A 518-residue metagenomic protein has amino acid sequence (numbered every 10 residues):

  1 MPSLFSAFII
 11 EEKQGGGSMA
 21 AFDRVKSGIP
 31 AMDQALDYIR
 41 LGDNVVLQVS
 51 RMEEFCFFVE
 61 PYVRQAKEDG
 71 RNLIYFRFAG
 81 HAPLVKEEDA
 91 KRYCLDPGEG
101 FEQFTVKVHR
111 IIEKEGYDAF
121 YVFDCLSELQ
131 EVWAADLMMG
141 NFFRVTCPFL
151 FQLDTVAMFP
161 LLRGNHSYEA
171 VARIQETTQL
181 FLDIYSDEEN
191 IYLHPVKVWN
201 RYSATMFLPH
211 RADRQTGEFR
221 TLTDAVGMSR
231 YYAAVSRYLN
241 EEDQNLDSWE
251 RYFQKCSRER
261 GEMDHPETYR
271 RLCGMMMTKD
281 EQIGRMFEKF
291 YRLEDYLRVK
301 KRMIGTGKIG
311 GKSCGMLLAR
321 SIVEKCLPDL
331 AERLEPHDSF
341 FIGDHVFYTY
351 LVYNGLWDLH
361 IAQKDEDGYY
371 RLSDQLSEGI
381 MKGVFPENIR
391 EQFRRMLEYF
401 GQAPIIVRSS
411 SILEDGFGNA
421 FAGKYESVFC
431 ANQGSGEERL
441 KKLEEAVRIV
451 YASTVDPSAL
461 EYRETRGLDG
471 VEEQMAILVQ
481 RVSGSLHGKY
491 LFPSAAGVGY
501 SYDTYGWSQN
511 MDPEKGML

Functional and structural regions predicted by a protein language model:
G17-I29: N-terminal pre-Walker A segment at the start of P-loop NTPase domains
K26-R77: Glycine-rich P-loop/Walker A and Walker A-like loops and their local beta1-loop-alpha1 context in P-loop NTPases
E68-E131: Conserved inter-motif catalytic segment of the P-loop NTP-binding fold
W133, G140-G164: Substrate-engagement module of ASCE P-loop NTPases
L162-G217: Phosphate-binding/switch region of NTP-binding enzymes
G164, G284-D329, I380, V384-L518: Conserved mixed alpha/beta core segments that line enzyme active sites in large multi-domain catalysts
D247-M286, E294-R298: Low-complexity, highly charged intrinsically disordered N-terminal segments that act as targeting/localization
F340-D358: Terminal amphipathic helices with adjacent charged low-complexity linkers/tails
